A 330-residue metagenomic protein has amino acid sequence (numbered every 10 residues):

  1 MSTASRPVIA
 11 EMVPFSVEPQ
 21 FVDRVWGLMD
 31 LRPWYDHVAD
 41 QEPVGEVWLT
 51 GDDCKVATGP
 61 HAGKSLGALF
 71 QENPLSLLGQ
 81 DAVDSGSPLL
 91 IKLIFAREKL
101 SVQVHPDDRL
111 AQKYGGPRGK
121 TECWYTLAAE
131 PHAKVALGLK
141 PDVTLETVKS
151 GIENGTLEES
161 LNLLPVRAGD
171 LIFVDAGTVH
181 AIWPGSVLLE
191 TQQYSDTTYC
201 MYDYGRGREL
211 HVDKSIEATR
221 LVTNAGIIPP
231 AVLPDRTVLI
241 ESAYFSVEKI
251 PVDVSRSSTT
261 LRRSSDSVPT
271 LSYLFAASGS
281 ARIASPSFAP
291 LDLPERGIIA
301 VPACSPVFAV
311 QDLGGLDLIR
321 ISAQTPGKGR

Functional and structural regions predicted by a protein language model:
M1-V143, S195, Y204-A225, V247 (+1 more regions): Transition-metal
I91-L93, L100, E122-Y125, L163-L164 (+3 more regions): His/acidic/aromatic-lined binding-pocket segments of jelly-roll/cupin-type domains and related regulatory beta-sandwich
L100, G279-A284, I298: Short beta-strand segments in beta-sandwich/barrel cores
A111-K113, V179-P184, L189-Q192, L261 (+4 more regions): Short beta-strand His + acidic residue motifs that chelate non-heme Fe in jelly-roll/DSBH and cupin folds
S150-L157, S280-I283: Short, structured beta-strand/loop micro-motifs enriched in basic residues and often containing a Trp
I152-N154, S160, L171-F173, V179-I227: An exposed, glycine/acidic-rich loop-and-rim segment of catalytic or binding clefts
L161-F173, V187, S285-S305: Short acidic-glycine-tyrosine-enriched beta hairpin
Y199-L271: C-terminal amphipathic alpha-helical segment
